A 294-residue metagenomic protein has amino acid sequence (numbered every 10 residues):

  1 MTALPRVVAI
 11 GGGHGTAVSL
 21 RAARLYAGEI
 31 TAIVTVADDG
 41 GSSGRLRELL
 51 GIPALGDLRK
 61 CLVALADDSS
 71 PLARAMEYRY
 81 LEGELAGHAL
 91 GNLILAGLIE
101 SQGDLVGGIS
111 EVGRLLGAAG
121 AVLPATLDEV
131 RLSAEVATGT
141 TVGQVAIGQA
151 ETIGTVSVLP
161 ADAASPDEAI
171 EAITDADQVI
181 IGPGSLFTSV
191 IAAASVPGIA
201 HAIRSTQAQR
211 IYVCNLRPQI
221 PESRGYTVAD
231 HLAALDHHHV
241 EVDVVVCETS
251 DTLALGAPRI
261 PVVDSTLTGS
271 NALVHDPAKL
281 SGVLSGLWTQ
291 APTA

Functional and structural regions predicted by a protein language model:
T2-A3, R21-Y26, V34-G51, A150 (+4 more regions): Conserved phosphate- and dinucleotide-binding cores of soluble alpha/beta proteins, encompassing both enzyme active
R6-G12, A32-T35, G182: Short, hydrophobic/glycine-enriched beta-strand segments
V8-A9, I180-G182, I211-V213, V246: Structural motif
G15: Conserved Rossmann-like nucleotide-cofactor binding loop
T35-E151, L284-S285, T289-T293: Electropositive, gly/pro-rich neighborhoods at or near active sites that engage anionic ligands
V36-G40, D128-V130, L216-P218, T249-T252 (+1 more regions): Glycine-rich beta-alpha junction loops
G225-A294: C-terminal functional extensions of proteins
